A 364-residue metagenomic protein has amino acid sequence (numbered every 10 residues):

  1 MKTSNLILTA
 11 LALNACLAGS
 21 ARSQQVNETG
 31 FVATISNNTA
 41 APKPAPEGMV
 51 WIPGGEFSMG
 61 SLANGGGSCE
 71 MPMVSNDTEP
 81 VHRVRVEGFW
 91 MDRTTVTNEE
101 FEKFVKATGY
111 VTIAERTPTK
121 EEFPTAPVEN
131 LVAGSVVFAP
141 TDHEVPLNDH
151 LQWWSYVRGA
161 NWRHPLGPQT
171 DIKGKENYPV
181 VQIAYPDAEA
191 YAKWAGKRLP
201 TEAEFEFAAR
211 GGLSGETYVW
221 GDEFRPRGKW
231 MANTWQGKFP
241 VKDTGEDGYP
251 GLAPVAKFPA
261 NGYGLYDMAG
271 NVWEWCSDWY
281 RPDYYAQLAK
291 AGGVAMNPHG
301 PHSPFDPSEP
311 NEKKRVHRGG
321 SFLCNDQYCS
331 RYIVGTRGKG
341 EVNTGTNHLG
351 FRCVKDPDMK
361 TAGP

Functional and structural regions predicted by a protein language model:
M1-N5: Positively charged n-region of N-terminal signal peptides that target proteins for export
L8-C16: Bacterial N-terminal signal peptides
C16-Q25: Bacterial Sec-dependent signal peptides at the C-terminal "C-region" and cleavage site
Q24-A45: N-terminal pre-domain segments of enzymes
V26-G30, I52, S58, L62-V74 (+4 more regions): Functional-site microenvironments in short loops/helix caps that host divalent-cation chemistry
F89, F104-I113, A195, M359: Short capping motifs at secondary-structure boundaries
R93-V105, A184-A190, E206: Short, solvent-exposed alpha-helical surface patches in non-cytosolic proteins
T346-T361: Short, structured beta-strand segments at or near domain termini in extracellular proteins/domains
